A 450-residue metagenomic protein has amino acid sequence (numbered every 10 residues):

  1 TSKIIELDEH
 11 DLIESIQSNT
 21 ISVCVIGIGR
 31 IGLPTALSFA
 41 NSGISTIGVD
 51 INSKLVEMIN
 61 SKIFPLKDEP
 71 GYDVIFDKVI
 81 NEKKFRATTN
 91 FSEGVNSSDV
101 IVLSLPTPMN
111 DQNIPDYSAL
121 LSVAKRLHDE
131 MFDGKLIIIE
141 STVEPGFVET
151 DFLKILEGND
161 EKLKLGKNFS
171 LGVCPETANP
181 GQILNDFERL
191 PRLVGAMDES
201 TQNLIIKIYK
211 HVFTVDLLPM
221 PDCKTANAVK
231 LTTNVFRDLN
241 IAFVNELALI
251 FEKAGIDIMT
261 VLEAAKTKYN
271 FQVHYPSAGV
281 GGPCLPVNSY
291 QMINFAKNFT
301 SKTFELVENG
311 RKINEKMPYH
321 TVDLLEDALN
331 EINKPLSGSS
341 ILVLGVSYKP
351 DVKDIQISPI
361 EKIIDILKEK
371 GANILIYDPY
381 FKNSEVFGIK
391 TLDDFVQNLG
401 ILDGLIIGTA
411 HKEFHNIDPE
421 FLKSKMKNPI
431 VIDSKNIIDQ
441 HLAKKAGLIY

Functional and structural regions predicted by a protein language model:
T1-Y450: Structural/interface elements that position substrates and couple domains in central-metabolism enzymes
